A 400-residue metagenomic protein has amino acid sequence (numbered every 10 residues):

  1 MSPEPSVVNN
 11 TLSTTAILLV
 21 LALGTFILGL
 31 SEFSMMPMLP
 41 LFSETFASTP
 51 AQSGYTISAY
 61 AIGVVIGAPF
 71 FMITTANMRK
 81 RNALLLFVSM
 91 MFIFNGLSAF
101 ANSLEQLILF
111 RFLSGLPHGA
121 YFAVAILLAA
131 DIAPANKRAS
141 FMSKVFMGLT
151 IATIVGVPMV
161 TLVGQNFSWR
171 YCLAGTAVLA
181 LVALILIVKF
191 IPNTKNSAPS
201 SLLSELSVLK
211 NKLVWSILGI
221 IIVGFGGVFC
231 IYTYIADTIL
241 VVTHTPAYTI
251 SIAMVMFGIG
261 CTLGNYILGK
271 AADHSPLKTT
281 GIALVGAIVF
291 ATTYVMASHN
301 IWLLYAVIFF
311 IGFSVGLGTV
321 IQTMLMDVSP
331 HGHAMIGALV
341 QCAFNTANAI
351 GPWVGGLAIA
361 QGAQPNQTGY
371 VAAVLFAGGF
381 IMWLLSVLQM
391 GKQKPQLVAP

Functional and structural regions predicted by a protein language model:
A47, R79, F100-Q106, P134 (+2 more regions): Helix-breaking motifs and short loop linkers at transmembrane-helix boundaries and internal kinks in secondary membrane
I66-E105: Conserved MFS/SLC helix-loop-helix module at the cytosolic interface between two early adjacent transmembrane helices
A68-R79, G264-P276, I359-A360: Helix-to-loop junctions at the C-terminal end of transmembrane segments in multipass secondary transporters
M90, F94-L97, E105-S114, W302-F310: Paired small-residue
Q106, P134-K189, Y234, T238: Helix-loop-helix hairpin linking two adjacent transmembrane segments in secondary transporters
F110-G148: Cytoplasmic helix-loop-helix junction between adjacent transmembrane helices in 12-TM secondary transporters
K278-I321: C-terminal transmembrane helical hairpin of 12-TM major facilitator-type secondary transporters
V328-Q364, A372: A late C-terminal transmembrane helix in Major Facilitator Superfamily
